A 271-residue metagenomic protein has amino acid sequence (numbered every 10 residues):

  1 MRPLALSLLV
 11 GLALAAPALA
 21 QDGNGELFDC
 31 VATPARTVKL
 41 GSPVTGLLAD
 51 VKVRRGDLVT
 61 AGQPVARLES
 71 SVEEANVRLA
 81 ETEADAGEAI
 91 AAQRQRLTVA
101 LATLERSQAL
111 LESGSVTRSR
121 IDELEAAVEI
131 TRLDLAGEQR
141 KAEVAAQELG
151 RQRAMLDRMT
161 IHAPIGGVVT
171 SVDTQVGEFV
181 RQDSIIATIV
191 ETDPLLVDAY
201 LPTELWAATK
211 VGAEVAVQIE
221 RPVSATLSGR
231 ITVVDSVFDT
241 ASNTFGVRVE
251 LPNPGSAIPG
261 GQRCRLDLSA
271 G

Functional and structural regions predicted by a protein language model:
A5-A15: Bacterial N-terminal signal peptides
A16-L47, S228, T232-V233, Q262-C264: N-terminal beta-strand block that forms a small beta-sandwich/beta-barrel module immediately after a flexible targeting
G23-L27, H162-P164, I219-S228: Short coil-to-beta-strand transition motifs
V31, A49-K52, L58-P64, M155 (+3 more regions): Surface-exposed patches in structured soluble domains
T60-I165, D173, D198: Amphipathic alpha-helical coiled-coil/rod segments that serve as protein-protein coupling scaffolds
V65, V72-E73, E220-S224, A270-G271: Short, charged beta-turn/beta-strand-edge "cap" motif at the junction between a beta-strand and an adjacent loop
A126, S171, A225-G271: Structural microfeature recognizing short secondary-structure transition sites
T192, V211-S228, S256: Low-complexity, intrinsically disordered, polar/proline/glycine/glutamine-rich protein-protein interaction regions
